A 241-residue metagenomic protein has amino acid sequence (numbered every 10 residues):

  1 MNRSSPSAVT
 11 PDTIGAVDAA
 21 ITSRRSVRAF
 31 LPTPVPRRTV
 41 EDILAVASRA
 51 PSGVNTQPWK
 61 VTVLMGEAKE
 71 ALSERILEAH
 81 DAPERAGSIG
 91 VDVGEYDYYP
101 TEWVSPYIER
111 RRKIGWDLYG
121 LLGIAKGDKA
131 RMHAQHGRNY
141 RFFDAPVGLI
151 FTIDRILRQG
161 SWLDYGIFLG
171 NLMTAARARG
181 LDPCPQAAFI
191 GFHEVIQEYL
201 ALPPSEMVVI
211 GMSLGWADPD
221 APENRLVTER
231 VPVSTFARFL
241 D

Functional and structural regions predicted by a protein language model:
M1-D241: Acidic, surface-exposed loops and disordered segments
